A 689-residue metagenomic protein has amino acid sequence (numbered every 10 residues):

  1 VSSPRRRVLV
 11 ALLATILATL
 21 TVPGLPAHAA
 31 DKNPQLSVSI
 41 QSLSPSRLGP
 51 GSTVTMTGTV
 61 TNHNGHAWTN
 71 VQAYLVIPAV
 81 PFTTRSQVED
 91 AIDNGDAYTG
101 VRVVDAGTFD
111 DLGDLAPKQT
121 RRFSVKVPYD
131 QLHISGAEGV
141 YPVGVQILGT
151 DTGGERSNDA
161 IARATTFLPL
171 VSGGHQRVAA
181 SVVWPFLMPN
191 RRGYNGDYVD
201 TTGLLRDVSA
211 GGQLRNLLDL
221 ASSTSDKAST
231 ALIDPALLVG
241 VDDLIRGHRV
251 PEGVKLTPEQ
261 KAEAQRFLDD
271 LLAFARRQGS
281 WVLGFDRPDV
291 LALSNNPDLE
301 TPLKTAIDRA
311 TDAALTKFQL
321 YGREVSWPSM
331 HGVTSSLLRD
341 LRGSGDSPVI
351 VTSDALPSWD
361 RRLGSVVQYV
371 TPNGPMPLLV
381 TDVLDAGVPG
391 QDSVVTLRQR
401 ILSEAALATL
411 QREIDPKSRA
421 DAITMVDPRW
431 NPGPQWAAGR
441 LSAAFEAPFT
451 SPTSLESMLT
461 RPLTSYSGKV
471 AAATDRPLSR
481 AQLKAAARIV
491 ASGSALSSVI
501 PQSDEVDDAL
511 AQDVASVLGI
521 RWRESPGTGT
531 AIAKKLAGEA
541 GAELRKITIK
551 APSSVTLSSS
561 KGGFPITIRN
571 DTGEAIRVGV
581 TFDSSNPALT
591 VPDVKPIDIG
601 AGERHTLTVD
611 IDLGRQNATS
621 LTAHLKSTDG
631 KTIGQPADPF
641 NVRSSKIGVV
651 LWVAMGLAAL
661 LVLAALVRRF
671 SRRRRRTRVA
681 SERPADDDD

Functional and structural regions predicted by a protein language model:
S2-A29, L657-R668: Secretory targeting and sorting signals
T59-A67, T567-T572: Asparagine-centered strand-capping/turn motif at beta-strand->loop junctions
V76-G100, G153, S584-V594, D629-T632: Short aromatic-acidic-glycine turn motif
N94-I134, T590-Q616: Intrinsically disordered, low-complexity Pro/Gly/Ser/Thr-rich segments with frequent PxxP/GP/PP motifs and embedded
Q131-V143, R615-T622: Short glycine/proline/serine/threonine-rich loop/turn segments at secondary-structure transition edges
S157-A160, A164-F274: Active-site beta->alpha N-cap acidic-glycine motif
A221-S225, S229, R309, A313-Y321 (+3 more regions): Catalytic grooves of carbohydrate-active enzymes
D513-S516, R523-G648: Membrane-proximal extracellular "stem/stalk" segments of glycoproteins immediately N-terminal to a transmembrane helix
